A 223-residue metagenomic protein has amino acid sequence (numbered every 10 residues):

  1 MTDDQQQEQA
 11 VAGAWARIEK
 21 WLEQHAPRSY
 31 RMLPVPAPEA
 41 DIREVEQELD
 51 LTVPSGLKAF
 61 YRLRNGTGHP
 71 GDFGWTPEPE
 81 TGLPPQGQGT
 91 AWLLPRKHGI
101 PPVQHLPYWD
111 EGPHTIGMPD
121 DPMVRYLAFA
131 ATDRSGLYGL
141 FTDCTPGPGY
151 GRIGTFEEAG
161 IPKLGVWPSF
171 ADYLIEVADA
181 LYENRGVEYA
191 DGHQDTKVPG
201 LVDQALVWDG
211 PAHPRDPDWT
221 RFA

Functional and structural regions predicted by a protein language model:
M1-R134, Y189, L206-A223: A surface-exposed partner-binding patch
Q6-A10, G151, L174: Generic signature of intrinsically disordered, low-complexity, basic-rich segments and short cationic peptides
L63, T67, S135, P148 (+2 more regions): Short loop/turn segments at secondary-structure transitions that flank enzyme active sites
D121, T132-R134, T145-G147, V198-V202: A generic structural signal for short, solvent-exposed coil/turn residues that cap or connect secondary-structure
A128, E157, E176: Active-site scaffold segments
Y138-P148, R152-A159: Low-complexity, glycine/alanine/valine/leucine- and proline-rich hydrophobic stretches
I161-P168: A short, exposed loop/beta-hairpin motif centered on an aromatic-Gly-Thr core
S169-A223: Long, compositionally biased interface segments
